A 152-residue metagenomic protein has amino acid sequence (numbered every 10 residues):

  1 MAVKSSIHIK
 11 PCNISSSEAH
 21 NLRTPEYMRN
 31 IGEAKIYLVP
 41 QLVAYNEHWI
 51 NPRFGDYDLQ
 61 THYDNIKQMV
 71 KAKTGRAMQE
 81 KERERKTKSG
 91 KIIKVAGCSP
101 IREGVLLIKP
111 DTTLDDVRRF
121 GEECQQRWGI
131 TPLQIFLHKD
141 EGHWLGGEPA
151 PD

Functional and structural regions predicted by a protein language model:
M1-D152: N-terminal nicking endonuclease/strand-transfer module with a His-rich metal-binding environment and a catalytic Tyr
